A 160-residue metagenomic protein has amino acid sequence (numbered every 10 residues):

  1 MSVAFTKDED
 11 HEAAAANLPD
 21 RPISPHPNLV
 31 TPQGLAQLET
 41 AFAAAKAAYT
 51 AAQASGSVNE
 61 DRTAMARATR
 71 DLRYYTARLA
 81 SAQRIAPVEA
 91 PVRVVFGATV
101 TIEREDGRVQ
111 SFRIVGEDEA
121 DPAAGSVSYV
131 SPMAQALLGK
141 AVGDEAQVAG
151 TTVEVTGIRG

Functional and structural regions predicted by a protein language model:
M1-R78: Helix-rich terminal scaffold detector
L79-I85: Interdomain regulatory linker/hinge segments that flank or connect interaction modules in polarity/junction/synaptic
A86-V153: Non-DNA-binding regulatory cores of transcription-related proteins, predominantly C-terminal effector-binding
E117, G157-G160: Short, compositionally biased
